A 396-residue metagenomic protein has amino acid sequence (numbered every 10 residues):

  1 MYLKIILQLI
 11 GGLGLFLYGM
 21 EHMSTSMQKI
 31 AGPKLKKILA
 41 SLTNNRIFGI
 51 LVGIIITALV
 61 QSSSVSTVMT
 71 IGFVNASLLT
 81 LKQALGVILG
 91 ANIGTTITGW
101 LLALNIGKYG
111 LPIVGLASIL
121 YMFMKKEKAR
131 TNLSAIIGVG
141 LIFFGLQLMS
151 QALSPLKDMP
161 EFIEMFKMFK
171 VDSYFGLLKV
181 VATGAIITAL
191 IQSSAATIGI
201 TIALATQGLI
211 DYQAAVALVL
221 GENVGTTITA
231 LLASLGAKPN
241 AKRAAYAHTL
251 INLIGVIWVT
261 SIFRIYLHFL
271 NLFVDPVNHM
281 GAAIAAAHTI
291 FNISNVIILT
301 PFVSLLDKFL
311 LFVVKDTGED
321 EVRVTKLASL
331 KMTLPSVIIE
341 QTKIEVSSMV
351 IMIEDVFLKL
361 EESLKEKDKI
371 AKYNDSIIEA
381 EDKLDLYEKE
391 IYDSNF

Functional and structural regions predicted by a protein language model:
Y2-R46, G140-I186: Helix-loop-helix hairpins and the membrane-proximal interhelical loops of multi-pass alpha-helical transport proteins
L13, P33, K37, S41 (+13 more regions): Alpha-helical transmembrane segments of multi-pass membrane proteins, especially transporters and channels
L15, Q28, S64-V68, T95-A103 (+6 more regions): Alpha-helical transmembrane segments and their lipid-water interface positions in multi-pass membrane proteins
H22-I30, K34, I38, W100 (+8 more regions): Membrane-spanning helices that line or support transport/gating and their immediate boundary helices in channels
T57-V60, V68-G94, L101-Y109, A117-Y121 (+3 more regions): Membrane-interfacial helix-loop connectors
G110, S118-T183, L250-L253, I284-V296: Core mid-bundle transmembrane helix pairs that form the ion/substrate translocation pathway in diverse multi-pass
K157-V171, L235-P335: Transmembrane alpha-helical segments and their short flanking loops that form helix-hairpins/helix-helix interfaces
V303-F396: Non-transmembrane accessory domains of multi-pass membrane transporters/channels
